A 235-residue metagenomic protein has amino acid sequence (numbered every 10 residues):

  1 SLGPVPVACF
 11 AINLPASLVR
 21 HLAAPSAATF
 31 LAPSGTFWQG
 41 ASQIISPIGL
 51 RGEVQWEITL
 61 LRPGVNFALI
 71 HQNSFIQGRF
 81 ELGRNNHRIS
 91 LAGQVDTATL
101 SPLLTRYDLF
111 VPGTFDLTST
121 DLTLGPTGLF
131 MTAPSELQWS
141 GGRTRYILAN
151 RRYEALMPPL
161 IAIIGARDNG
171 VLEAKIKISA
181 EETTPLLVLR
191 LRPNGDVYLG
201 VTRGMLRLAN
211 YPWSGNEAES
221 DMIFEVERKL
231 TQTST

Functional and structural regions predicted by a protein language model:
S1-N13: Hydrophobic membrane-insertion alpha-helices, especially the h-region of bacterial N-terminal signal peptides
L14-T36: Alpha-helical transmembrane signal-anchor/signal-peptide segments
A28-L122: N-terminal beta-strand/beta-hairpin edge segment
I48-E53, Q72-F80, D96-L103, R143-A149 (+2 more regions): Short, surface-exposed beta-strand/loop "edge" segments at domain boundaries and coil↔beta transitions
V65-I70, N86-T97, A133-Q138, A174-I176 (+1 more regions): Short, hydrophobic/proline-enriched secondary-structure or compact coil segments at domain edges
F115-S119, P134-R143, I176, M222 (+2 more regions): Polar alpha-helical coiled-coil and adjacent low-complexity
P126-K175: Short helix-loop boundary/capping segments
A174-T235: Extracytoplasmic/luminal low-complexity segments enriched in Pro/Gly and acidic/polar residues that act as flexible
